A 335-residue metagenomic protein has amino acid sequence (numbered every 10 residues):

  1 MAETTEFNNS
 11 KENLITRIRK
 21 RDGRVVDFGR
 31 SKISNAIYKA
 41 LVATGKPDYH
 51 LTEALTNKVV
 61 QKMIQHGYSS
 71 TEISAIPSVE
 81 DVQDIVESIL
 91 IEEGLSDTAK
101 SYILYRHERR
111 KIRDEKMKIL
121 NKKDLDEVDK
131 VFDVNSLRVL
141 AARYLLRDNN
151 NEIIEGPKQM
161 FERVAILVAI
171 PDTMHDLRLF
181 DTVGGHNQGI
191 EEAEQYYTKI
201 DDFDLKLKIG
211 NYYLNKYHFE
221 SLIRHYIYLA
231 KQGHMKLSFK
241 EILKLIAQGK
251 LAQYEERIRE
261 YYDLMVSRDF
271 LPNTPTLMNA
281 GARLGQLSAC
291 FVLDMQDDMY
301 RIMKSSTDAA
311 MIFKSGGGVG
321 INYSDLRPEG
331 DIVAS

Functional and structural regions predicted by a protein language model:
M1-S335: Extended catalytic cores of very large enzyme megasubunits
